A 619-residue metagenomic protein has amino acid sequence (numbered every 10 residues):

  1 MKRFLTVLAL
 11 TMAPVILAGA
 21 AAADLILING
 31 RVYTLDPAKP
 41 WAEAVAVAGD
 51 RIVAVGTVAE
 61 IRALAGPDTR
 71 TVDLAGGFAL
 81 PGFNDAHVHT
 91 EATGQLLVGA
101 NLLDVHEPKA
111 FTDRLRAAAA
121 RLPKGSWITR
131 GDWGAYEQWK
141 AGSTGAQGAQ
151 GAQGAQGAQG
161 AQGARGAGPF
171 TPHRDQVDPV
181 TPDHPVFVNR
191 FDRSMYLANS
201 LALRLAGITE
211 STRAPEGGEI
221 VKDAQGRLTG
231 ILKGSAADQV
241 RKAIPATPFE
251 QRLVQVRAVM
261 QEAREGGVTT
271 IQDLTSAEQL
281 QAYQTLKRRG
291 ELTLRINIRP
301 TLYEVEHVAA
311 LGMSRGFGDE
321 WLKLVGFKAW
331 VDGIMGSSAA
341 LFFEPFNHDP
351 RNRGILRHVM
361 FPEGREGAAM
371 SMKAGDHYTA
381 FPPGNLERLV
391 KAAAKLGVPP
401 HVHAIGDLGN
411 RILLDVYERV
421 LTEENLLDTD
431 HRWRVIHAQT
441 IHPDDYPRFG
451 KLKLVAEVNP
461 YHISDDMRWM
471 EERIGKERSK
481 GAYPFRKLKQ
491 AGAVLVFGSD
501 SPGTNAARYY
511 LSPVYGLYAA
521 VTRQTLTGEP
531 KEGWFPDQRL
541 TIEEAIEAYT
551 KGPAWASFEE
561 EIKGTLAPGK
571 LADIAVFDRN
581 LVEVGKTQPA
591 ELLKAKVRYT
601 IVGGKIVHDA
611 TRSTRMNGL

Functional and structural regions predicted by a protein language model:
M1-F4: Positively charged n-region of N-terminal signal peptides that target proteins for export
V7-A18: Bacterial N-terminal signal peptides
A22-I28, Y33, P37-L311, V325 (+8 more regions): Divalent metal-binding segments
L80-A86, I436-H437, V496-D500: Active-site neighborhood of phospho(di)ester-bond hydrolases with catalytic His/Asp-centered motifs
K287-G290, M313-L322, L426, F449-K453: Acidic (Asp/Glu)-rich catalytic clusters
Y303-H307, I436-D445: Short, conserved secondary-structure transition motifs
V390-P399, L408-W433, P443-P447, L454 (+2 more regions): His/Asp/Glu-enriched, well-ordered alpha-helical/loop segment that forms or immediately abuts the divalent-metal
A610-L619: Extracellular/periplasmic ectodomains of large secreted or surface enzymes and adhesion receptors
